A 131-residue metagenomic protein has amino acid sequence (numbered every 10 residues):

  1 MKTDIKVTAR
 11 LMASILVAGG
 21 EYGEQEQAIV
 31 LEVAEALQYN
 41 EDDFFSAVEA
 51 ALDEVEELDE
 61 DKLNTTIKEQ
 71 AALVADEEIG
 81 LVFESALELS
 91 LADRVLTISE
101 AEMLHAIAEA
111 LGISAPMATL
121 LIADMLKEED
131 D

Functional and structural regions predicted by a protein language model:
M1-D131: Small-residue-enriched hydrophobic alpha-helices in membranes
